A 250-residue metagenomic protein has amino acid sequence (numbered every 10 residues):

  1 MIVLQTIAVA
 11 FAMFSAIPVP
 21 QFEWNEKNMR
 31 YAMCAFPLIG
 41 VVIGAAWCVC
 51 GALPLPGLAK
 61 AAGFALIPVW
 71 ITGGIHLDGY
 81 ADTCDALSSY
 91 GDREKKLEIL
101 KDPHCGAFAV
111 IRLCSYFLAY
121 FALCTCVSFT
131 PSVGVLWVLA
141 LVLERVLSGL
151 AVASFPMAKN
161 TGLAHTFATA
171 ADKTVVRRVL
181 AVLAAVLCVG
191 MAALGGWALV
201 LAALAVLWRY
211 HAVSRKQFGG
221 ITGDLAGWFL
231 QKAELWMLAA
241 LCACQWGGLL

Functional and structural regions predicted by a protein language model:
M1-W24: Membrane-proximal soluble regions of multi-pass membrane proteins
V9-A12, E26-G51, H165-T169: N-terminal beta-alpha supersecondary unit
P18-W24, I75, K95, G149-K159 (+1 more regions): C-terminal ends of transmembrane helices
M29-W47, A86-P131, L136-W137, V175-G190 (+2 more regions): Multi-pass membrane catalytic core of lipid/isoprenoid biosynthesis enzymes
C34-C84, G134-L139, G196-K216: Membrane-embedded alpha-helical segments that form the functional core of polytopic membrane enzymes, especially those
A46-P54, I67, I71, C124-V127 (+7 more regions): Alpha-helical membrane-inserting segments
I67-C105, V213-A233: Acidic (Asp/Glu-rich) catalytic motifs at the cytosolic membrane interface
V146-L180, Q217-T222: Solvent-exposed interhelical
